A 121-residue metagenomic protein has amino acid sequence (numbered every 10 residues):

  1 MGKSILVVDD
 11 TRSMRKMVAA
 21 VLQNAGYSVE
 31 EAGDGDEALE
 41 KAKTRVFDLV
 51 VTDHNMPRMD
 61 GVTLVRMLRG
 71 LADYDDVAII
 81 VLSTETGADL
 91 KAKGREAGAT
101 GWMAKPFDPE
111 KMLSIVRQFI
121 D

Functional and structural regions predicted by a protein language model:
K16-N24: Charged docking surfaces used in two-component/phosphorelay signaling
G26-G33, K41: Short hydrophobic/Thr-rich beta-strand motif most characteristic of the beta2 strand and flanking loop of CheY-like
V46-V51: Active-site beta3 strand of CheY-like receiver
D53, S83: Active-site residues of response regulator receiver
M56: Receiver (REC) domain active-site loop signature in two-component systems and cognate sites in sensor histidine kinases
F107-V116: C-terminal output helix
